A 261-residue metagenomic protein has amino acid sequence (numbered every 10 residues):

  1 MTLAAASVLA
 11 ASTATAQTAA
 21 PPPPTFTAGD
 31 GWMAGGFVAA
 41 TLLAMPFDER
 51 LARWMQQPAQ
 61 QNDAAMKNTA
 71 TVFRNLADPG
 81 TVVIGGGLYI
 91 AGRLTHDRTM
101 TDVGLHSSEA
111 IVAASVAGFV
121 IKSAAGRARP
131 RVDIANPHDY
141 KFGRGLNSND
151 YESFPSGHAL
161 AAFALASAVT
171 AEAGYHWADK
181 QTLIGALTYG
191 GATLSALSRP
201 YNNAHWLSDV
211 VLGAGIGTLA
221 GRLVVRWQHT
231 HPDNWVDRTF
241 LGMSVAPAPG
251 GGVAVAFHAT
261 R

Functional and structural regions predicted by a protein language model:
M1-A34, P46-F47, L76-G80, L94-H106 (+1 more regions): Replace "edges of transmembrane helices
Q17, Q61-A65: Flexible, solvent-exposed coil segments and beta strand-coil junctions, predominantly the extracellular/periplasmic
A34-L43, G85: Short, glycine/alanine-rich hydrophobic alpha-helices that insert into or span membranes
A40-A52: Alpha-helical transmembrane segments of multi-pass membrane proteins
R50-Q61: Interfacial/capping segments of alpha-helical transmembrane domains
A64-G86: Interfacial helix-start motif at the membrane-water boundary
G86-L88, G118: Interfacial helix-capping/hinge residues at the ends of transmembrane alpha-helices
